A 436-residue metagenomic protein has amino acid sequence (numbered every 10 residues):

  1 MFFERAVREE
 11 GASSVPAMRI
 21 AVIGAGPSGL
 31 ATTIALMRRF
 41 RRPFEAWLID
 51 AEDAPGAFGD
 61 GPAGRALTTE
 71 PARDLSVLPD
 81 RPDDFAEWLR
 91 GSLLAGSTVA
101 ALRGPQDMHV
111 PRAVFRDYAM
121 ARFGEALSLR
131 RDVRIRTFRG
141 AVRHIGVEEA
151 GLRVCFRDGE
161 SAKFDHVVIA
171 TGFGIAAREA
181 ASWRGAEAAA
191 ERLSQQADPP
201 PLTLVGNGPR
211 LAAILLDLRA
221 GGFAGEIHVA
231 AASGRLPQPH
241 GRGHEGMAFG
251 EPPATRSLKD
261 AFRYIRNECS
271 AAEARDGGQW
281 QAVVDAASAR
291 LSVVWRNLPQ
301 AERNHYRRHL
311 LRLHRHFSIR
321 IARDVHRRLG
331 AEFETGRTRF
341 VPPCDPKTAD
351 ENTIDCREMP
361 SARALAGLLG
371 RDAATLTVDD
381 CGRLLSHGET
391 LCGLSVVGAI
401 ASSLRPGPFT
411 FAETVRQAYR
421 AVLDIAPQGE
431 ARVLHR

Functional and structural regions predicted by a protein language model:
F2-D53, V99-K259, R263-R436: Flavin (primarily FAD) cofactor-binding/catalytic cores of flavoenzymes
V7, F40, P71-A72, P79-P82 (+2 more regions): Generic low-complexity, intrinsically disordered sequence content enriched in small uncharged/hydrophobic residues
R38, F58-G61: Rossmann-like AdoMet
P62-E87, M247-L258, V325: N-terminal glycine-rich dinucleotide-binding loop that anchors FAD/FMN and/or NAD(P) in oxidoreductases
R81-M108: A conserved beta-strand/loop capping segment in the N-terminal third of enzymes that catalyze redox or closely related
